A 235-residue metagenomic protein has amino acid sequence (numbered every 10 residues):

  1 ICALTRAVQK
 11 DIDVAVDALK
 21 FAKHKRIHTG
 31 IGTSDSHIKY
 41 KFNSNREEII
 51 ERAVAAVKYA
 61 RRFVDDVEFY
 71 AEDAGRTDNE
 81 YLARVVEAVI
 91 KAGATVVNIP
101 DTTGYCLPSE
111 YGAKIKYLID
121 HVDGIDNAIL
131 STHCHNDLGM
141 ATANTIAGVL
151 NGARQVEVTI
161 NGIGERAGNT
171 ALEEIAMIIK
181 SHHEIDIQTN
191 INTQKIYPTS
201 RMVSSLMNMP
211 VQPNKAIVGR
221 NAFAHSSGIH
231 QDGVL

Functional and structural regions predicted by a protein language model:
I1, V89-A92, Y117-V122, A171-H182 (+1 more regions): Short, structured secondary-structure boundary patches
I1-A7: N-terminal capping/small domains of soluble enzymes
A7-V8, T33-D35, D73-G75, T103 (+3 more regions): Acidic, glycine-rich active-site loops and adjacent beta-strand->loop/helix elements that engage anionic groups
Q9-L130, I146-A153: Alpha/beta enzyme core
K23-H24, M140-V156, I163-S181, A222-L235: Flexible glycine/proline-rich, aromatic-decorated loop/lid segments
N79, V96, Y105-G112, A128 (+6 more regions): Conserved structured core elements
I99, N127-C134, V158-N161, T189-P198 (+1 more regions): Beta-strand segments within the central parallel beta-sheet cores of soluble alpha/beta enzyme folds
M177-I179, H183-L235: A mid-to-C-terminal "edge-of-domain" accessory segment
